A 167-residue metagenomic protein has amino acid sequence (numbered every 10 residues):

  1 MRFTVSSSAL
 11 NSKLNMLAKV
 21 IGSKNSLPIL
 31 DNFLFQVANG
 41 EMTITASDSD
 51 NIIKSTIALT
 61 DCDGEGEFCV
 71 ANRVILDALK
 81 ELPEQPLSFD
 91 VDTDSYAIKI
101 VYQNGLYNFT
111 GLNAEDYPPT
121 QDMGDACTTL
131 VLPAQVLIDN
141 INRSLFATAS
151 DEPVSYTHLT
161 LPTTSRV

Functional and structural regions predicted by a protein language model:
M1-L159: Structural preference for solvent-exposed beta-strand-turn elements and adjacent flexible terminal/loop segments within
H158-V167: Single conserved hydrophobic/aromatic residue that forms the stacking wall/gate of nucleotide- or nucleobase-binding
